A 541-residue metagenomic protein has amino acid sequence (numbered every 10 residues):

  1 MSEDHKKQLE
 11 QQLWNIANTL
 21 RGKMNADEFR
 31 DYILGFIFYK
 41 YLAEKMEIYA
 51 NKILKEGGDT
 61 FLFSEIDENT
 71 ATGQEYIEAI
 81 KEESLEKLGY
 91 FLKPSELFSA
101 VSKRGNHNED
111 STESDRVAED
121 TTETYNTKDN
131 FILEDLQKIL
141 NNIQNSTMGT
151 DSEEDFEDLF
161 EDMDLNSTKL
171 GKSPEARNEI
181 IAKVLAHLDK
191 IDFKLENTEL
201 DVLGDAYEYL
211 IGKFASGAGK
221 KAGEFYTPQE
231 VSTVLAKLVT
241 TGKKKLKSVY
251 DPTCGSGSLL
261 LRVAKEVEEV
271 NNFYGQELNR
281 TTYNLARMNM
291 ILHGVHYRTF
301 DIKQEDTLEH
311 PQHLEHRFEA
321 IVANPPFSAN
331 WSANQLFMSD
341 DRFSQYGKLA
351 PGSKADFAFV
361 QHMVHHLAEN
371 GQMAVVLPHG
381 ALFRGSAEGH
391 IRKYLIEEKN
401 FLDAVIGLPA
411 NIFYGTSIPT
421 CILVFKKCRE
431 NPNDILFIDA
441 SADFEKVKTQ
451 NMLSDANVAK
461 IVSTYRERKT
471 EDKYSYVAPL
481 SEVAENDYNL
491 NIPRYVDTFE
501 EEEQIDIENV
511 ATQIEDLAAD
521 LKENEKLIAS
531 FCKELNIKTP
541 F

Functional and structural regions predicted by a protein language model:
M1-V234, L238-V239, R298-T307, G407-N411 (+3 more regions): Non-catalytic, mostly N-terminal accessory regions of nucleic-acid modification and defense proteins
S2, P174-R177, L195-E199, E224 (+4 more regions): Alpha-helix initiation/capping motif
D4, T70, P311, E315-F541: A conserved structural/catalytic subdomain of Rossmann-like adenosyl-cofactor enzymes
T19, H187, I191, Y209 (+12 more regions): Conserved, well-folded catalytic cores of nucleic-acid-processing and energy-transducing macromolecular machines
A215-A218, E269-N272, E445-K446: Short small-residue beta-strand/loop micro-motif enriched in glycine and branched aliphatics
K221-A323, S328-Y346, F357-A358, P378-G380 (+1 more regions): Conserved S-adenosyl-L-methionine
